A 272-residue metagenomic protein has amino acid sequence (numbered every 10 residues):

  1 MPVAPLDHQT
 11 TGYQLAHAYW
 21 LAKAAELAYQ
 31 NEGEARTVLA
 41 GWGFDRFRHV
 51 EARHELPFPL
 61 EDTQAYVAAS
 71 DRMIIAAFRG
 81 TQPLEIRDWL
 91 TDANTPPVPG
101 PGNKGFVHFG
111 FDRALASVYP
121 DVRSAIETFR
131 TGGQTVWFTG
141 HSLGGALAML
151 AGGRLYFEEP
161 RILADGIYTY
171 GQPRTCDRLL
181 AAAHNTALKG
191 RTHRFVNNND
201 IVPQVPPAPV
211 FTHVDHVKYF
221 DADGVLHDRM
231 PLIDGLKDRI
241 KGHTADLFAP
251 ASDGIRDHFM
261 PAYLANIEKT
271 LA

Functional and structural regions predicted by a protein language model:
M1-T139, L143-A272: Non-catalytic, mobile gating and regulatory segments of ester bond hydrolases
